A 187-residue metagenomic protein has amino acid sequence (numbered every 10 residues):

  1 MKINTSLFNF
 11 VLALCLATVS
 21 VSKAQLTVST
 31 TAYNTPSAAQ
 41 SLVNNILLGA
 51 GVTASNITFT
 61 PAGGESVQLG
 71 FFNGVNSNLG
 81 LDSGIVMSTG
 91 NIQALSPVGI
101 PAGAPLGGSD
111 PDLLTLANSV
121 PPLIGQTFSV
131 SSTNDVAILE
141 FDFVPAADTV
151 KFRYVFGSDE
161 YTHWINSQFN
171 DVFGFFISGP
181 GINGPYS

Functional and structural regions predicted by a protein language model:
M1-V11: Bacterial N-terminal signal peptides that target proteins for export
N9-V19: Bacterial N-terminal signal peptides
S20-A24: Sec/Tat signal peptide C-region and signal peptidase I cleavage site
Q25-S187: Aromatic (Trp/Tyr/Phe) and Gly/Pro-enriched flexible surface segments
